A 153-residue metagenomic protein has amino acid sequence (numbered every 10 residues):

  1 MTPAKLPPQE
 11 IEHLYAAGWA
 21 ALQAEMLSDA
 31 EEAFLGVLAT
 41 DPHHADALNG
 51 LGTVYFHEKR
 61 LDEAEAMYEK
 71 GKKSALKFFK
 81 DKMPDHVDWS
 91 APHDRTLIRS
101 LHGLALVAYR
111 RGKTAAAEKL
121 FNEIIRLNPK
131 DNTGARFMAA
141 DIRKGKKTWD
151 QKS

Functional and structural regions predicted by a protein language model:
P7-A39, G103, V107-R110: Alpha-helical segment of the N-proximal tetratricopeptide repeat
E10, H44, F78, T114 (+1 more regions): Residue-level recognition of tetratricopeptide repeat
A47, D81, S100, G134-A135: TPR alpha-solenoid repeat register
L61-D62, A91-V107, D141-S153: Alpha-helical linker/edge segments of TPR/alpha-solenoid repeat scaffolds and analogous pre-/post-domain helices
